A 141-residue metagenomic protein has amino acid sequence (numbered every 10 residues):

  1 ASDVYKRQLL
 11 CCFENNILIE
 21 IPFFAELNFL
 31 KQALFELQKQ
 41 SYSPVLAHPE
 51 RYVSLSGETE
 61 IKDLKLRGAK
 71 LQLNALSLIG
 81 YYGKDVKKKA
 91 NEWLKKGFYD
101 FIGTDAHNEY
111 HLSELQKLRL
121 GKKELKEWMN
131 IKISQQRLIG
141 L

Functional and structural regions predicted by a protein language model:
A1-Y5: Short, small-residue-biased leader/transition segments that mark boundaries at the very start of proteins
Q8-L10: Short secondary-structure boundary/capping segments
C12, N16-K96: Domain-core and long-helix interface of multi-subunit machines
E58-T59, E114-Q116: Short amphipathic alpha-helical segments
Y99-E114: Short acidic/histidine-rich active-site segments
Q116-L141: Mid-to-C-terminal alpha-helical segments outside catalytic/metal-binding sites
